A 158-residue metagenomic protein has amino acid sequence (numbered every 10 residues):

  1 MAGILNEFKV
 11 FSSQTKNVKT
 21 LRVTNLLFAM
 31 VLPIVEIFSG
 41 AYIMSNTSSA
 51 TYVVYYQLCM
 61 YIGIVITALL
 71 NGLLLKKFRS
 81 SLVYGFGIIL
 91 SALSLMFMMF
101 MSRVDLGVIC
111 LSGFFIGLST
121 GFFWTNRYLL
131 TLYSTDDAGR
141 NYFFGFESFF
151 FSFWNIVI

Functional and structural regions predicted by a protein language model:
G3-G63: Helix-loop boundary and gating motifs at the non-cytosolic
L26, L106-F123: Hydrophobic core of transmembrane alpha-helices in multi-pass small-molecule transporters, especially MFS/SLC-type
A50-T51, T135-E147: Loop-to-transmembrane helix entry/capping segments in MFS-fold secondary transporters and related SLC/MFSD carriers
T67-S80: Helix-to-loop junctions at the C-terminal end of transmembrane segments in multipass secondary transporters
I89-V104: C-terminal ends and interior cores of transmembrane alpha-helices in multi-pass membrane transporters/permeases
F122-T135: Intracellular juxtamembrane helix-capping segments at the cytosolic ends of symmetry-related transmembrane helices
F144-I158: Glycine-rich segments within core transmembrane alpha-helices of 12-TM secondary carriers
